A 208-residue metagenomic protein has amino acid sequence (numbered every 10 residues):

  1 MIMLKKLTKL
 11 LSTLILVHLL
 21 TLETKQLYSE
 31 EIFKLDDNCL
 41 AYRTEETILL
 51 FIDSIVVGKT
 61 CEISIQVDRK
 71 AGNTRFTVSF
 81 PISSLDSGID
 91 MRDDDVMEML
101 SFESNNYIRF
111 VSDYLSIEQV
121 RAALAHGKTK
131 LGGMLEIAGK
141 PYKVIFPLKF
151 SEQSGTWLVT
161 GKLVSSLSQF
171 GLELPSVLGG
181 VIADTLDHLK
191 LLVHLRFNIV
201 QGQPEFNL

Functional and structural regions predicted by a protein language model:
M1-I2, L20: N-terminal amphipathic/basic-hydrophobic helices that include classical n-h-c signal peptides and signal-anchor
I2-S12: Bacterial N-terminal signal peptides that target proteins for export
L11-E23: Bacterial N-terminal signal peptides
L27-L208: Low-complexity, acidic/polar, glycine-enriched regions of mature
